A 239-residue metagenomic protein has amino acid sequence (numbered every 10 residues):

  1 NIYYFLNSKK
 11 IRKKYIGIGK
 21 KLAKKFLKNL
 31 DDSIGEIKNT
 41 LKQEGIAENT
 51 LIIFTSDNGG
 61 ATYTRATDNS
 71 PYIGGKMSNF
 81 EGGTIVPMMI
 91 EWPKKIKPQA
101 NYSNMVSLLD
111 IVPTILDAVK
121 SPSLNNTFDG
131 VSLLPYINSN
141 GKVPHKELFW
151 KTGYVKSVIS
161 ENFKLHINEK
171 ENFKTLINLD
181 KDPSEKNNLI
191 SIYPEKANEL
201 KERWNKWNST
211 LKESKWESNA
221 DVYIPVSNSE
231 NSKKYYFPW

Functional and structural regions predicted by a protein language model:
N1, L27, I34, L51-S56 (+3 more regions): Beta-strand elements within well-structured catalytic alpha/beta cores of enzymes that handle phosphate/sulfate esters
N1-A23, A61, N69-S70: Active-site His/acidic residue clusters
N1-K13, K42-L51, E81: Active-site regions of oxyanion-processing enzymes, predominantly non-cytosolic
Y3-Y4, G59-A66, S139-P144: Secretory-pathway/luminal and periplasmic proteins that interact with or process carbohydrate-rich
N29-A66: Metal-dependent active-site segment of extracytoplasmic phospho-/sulfohydrolases and closely related
G35-E44, S70-T127, V131-V143: Substrate-binding rim/cap in mid-to-C-terminal beta-strand-loop elements of soluble/periplasmic
I46-I52, P144-H145, S160-F163, K196: Loop/turn elements at helix/coil->beta-strand transitions in domains of secreted/extracellular proteins
I111, E161, E171-F173, L179 (+1 more regions): Long, internal low-complexity/basic segments
